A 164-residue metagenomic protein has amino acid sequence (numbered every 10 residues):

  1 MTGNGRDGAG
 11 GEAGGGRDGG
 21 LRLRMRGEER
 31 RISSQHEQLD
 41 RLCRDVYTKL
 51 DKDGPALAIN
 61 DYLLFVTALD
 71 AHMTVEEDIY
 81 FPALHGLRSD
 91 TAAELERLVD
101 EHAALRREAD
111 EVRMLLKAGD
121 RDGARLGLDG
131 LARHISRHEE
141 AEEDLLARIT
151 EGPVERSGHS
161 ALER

Functional and structural regions predicted by a protein language model:
M1-R164: Small-residue-biased structural context
